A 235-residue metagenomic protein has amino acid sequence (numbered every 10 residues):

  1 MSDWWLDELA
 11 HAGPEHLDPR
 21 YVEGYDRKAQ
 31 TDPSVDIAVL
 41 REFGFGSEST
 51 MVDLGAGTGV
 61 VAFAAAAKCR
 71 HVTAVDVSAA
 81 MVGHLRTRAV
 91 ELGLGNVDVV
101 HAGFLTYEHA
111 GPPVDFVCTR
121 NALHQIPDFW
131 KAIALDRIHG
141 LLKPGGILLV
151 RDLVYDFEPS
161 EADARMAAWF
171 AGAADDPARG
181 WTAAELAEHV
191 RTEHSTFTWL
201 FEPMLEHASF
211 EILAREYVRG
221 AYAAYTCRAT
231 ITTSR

Functional and structural regions predicted by a protein language model:
M1-G46: Conserved class I S-adenosyl-L-methionine
S49-G55: Conserved class I S-adenosyl-L-methionine
T58-T106: Class I SAM-dependent methyltransferase SAM/SAH-binding core
C118: A conserved beta-strand element that flanks and buttresses the S-adenosyl-L-methionine
N121-A122: Short catalytic micro-motifs in class I SAM-dependent methyltransferases
A132-P144: A short glycine-rich, Lys/Arg-flanked "PGG" loop and its adjoining helix->strand segment in the class I
R151-A208: C-terminal alpha-helical "lid/dimerization" subdomain adjacent to the S-adenosyl-L-methionine
A214-R235: Core SAM-dependent methyltransferase catalytic element
